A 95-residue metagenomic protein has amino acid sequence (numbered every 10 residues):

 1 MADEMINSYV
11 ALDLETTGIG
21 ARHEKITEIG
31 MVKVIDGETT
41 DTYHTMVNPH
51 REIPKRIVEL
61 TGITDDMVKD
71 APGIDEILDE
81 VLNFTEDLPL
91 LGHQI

Functional and structural regions predicted by a protein language model:
A2-I95: Conserved non-catalytic scaffold segment of RNase H-like nuclease domains
